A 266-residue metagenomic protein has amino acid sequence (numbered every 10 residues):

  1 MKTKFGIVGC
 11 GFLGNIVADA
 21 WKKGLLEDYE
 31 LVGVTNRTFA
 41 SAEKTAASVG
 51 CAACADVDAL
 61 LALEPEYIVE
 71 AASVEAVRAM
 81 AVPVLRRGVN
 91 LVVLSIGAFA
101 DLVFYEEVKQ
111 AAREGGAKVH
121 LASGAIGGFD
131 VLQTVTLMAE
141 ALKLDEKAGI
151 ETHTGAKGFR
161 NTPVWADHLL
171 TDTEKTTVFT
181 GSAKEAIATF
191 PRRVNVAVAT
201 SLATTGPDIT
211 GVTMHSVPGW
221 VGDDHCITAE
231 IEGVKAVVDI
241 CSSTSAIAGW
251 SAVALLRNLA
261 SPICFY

Functional and structural regions predicted by a protein language model:
M1-K44, I263: N-terminal Rossmann-like dinucleotide-binding module
V8, I16, H120, I126-Y266: Active-site-lining helix/loop region of Rossmann-like oxidoreductase modules
E30-G33, E66-I68, A117-V119: Short active-site oxyanion
K44-G50: Short, conserved SAM-binding/catalytic segment of Class I S-adenosyl-L-methionine-dependent methyltransferases
C51, R87-N90, E114-A117: A short helix->loop->beta-strand "cap" motif at the edges of active sites that frequently abuts
C54, E70, V93, V119-S123: General beta-strand structural signal in soluble alpha/beta enzymes
A55-R86, A98-L102: Beta-loop-alpha module in the N-terminal Rossmann-like domain of NAD(P)-dependent dehydrogenases, especially those
I96-K118: Rossmann-fold NAD(P)-binding glycine/threonine-rich loop
